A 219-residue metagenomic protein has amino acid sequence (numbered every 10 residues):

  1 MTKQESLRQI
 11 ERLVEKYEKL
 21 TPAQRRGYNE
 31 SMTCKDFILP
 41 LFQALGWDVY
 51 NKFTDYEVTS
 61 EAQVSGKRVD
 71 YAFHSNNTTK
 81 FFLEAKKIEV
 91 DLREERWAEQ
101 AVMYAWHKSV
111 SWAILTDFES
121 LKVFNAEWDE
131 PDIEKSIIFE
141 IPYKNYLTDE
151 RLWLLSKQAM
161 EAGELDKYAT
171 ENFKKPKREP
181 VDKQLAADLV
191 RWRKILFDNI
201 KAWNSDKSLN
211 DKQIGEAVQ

Functional and structural regions predicted by a protein language model:
M1-L20, S75-N77, K86-V102, W106-Q219: Short, basic/polar, glycine-containing "phosphate-handling" surface segments that engage DNA
R12-N29, Q63-F73: N-terminal short leaders/motifs
E18-Y56: Acidic-basic catalytic patches of nuclease active cores, encompassing PD-(D/E)XK and other metal-cofactor nuclease
M32-D36, G66, R96-E99: Generic alpha-helix structural propensity
Y50-N77: Active-site metal-binding core of divalent-cation-utilizing nuclease and nuclease-like domains
